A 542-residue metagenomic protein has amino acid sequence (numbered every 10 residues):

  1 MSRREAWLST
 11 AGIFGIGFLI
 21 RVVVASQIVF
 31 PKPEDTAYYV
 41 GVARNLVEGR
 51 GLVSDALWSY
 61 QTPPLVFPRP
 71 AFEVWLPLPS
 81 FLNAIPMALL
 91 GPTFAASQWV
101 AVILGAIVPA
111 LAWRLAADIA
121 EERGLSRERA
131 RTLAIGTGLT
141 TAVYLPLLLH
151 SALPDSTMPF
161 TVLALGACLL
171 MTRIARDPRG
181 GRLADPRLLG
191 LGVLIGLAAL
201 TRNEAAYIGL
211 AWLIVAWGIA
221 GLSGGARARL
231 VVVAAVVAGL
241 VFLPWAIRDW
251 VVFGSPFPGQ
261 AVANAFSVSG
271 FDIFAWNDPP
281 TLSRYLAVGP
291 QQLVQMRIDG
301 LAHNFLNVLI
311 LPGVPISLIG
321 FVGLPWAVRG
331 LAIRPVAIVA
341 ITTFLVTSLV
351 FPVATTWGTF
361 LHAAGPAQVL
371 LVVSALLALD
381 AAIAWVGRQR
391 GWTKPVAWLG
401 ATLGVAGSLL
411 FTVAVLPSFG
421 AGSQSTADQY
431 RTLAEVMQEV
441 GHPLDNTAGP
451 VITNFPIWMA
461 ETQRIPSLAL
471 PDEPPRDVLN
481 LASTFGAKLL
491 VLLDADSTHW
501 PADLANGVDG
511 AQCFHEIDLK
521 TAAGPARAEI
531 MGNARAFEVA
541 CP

Functional and structural regions predicted by a protein language model:
M1, W217, Q295-F344, A378-A381: Hydrophobic, aromatic-rich transmembrane alpha-helices and their immediate juxtamembrane boundary segments
T10-A11, E128-G136, L189, V193 (+3 more regions): Signature aromatic-anchored transmembrane alpha helix within multi-pass, membrane-resident enzymes that catalyze glycan
T10-I13, A110-V143, T161-V162, G181-R182 (+2 more regions): Transmembrane-helix signature of polytopic, membrane-embedded enzymes that assemble or transfer cell-envelope glycans
I20, R229-P315, I319, G407-L410: Membrane-lumen/periplasm interface segments of specific transmembrane helices in polyprenyl phosphate-linked
E34, A96-L104, G136-M171, D185-P186 (+2 more regions): Multi-pass, polyprenyl lipid-linked donor-dependent membrane glycosyltransferases
A96-L125, G166, V322: Transmembrane-helix motifs of polytopic, lipid-linked glycan transferases
A117, G124-E128, A167-L188, A198 (+1 more regions): Membrane-interface transmembrane helices that cradle and orient dolichyl/undecaprenyl
P395-W458, P466, P471, A482 (+1 more regions): Membrane-embedded, lumen/periplasm-facing catalytic core of multi-pass transferases that use lipid-linked donors
